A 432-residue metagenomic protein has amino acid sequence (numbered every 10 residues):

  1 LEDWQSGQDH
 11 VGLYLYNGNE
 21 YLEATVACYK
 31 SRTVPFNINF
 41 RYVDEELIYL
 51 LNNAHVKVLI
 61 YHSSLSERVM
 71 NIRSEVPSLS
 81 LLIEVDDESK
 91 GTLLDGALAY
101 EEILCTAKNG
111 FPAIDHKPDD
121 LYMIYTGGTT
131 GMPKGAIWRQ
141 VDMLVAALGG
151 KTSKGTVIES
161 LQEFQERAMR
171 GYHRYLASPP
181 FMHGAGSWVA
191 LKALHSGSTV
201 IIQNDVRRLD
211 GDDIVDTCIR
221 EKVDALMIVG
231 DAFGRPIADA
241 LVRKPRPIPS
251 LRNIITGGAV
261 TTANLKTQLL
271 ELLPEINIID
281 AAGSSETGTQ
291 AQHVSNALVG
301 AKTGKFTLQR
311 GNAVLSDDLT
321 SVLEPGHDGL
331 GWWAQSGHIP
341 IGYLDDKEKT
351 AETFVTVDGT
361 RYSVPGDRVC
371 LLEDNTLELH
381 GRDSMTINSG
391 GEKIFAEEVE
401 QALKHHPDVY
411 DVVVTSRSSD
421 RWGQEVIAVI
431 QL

Functional and structural regions predicted by a protein language model:
L1-Y42, K393: Conserved AMP-binding/adenylate-forming
L15-Y16, T33-L51, S63-R68, S198-C218 (+1 more regions): ATP-dependent adenylate-forming carboxylate-activation enzymes
Y16, Y61-M70, E88-S89, P179 (+3 more regions): Adenylate-forming
K30-C105, D115: Structural core segment of the AMP-binding/adenylate-forming
Y42, I48, L59-Y61, I219 (+3 more regions): AMP-binding/adenylate-forming catalytic core of the ANL superfamily
C105-Y125, G131-M132, I137, Q165-Y175: Conserved pre-ATP/AMP-binding loop-to-beta segment of ANL
L144-A177, M182-A225: Conserved AMP-binding/adenylation subdomain of ANL enzymes
R252-L377, R382-T386, V399-E400: Conserved AMP-binding/adenylate-forming
